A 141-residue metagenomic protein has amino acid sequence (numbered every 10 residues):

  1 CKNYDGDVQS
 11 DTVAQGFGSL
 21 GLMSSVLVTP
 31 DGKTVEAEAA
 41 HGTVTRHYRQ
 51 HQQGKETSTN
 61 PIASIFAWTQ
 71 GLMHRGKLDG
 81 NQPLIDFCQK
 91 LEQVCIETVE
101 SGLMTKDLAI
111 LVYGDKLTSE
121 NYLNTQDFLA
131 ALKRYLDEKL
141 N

Functional and structural regions predicted by a protein language model:
C1-K90, T98: Glycine-rich phosphate/nucleotide-binding loop
Q53-T59, H74-L140: Internal helix-turn-beta structural module
